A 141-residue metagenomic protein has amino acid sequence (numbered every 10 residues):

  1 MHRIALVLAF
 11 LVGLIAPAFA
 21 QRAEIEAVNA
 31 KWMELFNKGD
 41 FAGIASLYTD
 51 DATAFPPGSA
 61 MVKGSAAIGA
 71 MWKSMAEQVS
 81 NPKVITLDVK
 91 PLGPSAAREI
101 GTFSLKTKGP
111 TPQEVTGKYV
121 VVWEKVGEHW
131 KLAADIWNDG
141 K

Functional and structural regions predicted by a protein language model:
I4, L8-D50, A66: Short, low-complexity N-terminal intrinsically disordered segments enriched in polar/charged residues
N29, Y48, G58, D88 (+2 more regions): A mature extracytoplasmic/lumenal domain signature
F41, D51, S59-M61, L105-K106 (+1 more regions): Solvent-exposed loop/turn segments at secondary-structure junctions within structured extracellular/periplasmic domains
L47, A52-K63, K73-V79: A short gly/proline-enriched turn/hairpin at secondary-structure junctions
A70-T111: Surface-exposed, charged secondary-structure patches
T116-K141: Short beta-strand edge/turn micro-motifs at domain boundaries
